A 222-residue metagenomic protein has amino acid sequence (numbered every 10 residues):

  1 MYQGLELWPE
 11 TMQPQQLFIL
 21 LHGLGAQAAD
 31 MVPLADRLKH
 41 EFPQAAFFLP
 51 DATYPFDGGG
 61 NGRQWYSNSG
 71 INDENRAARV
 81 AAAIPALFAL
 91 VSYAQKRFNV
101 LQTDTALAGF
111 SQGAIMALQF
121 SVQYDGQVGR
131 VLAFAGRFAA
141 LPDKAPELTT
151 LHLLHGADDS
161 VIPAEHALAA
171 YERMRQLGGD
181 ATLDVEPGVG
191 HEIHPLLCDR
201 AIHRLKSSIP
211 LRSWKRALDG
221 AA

Functional and structural regions predicted by a protein language model:
M1-V100: Serine-hydrolase catalytic machinery in alpha/beta-hydrolase-like enzymes
Q15, T103, P146-L151, L177-D180: Short, proline-enriched alpha-helix->beta-strand connector loops that line the catalytic pocket of alpha/beta-hydrolase
P50-Y54, G136, E186: Active-site loop/turn elements of alpha/beta-hydrolase fold enzymes, especially the short glycine-/histidine-rich
G59-N68, G136-H152: Flexible "cap/lid" loop of the alpha/beta hydrolase fold
Q95, T103-L148: Primarily recognizes the serine-hydrolase "nucleophile elbow" in alpha/beta-hydrolase and SGNH/GDSL folds
H152-H155, D159: Short beta-strand/loop motif that positions the catalytic acidic residue of the alpha/beta-hydrolase fold
S160-H166: Conserved alpha/beta-hydrolase "acid-adjacent" motif
L168-A222: C-terminal catalytic histidine-bearing segment of alpha/beta-hydrolase fold enzymes
